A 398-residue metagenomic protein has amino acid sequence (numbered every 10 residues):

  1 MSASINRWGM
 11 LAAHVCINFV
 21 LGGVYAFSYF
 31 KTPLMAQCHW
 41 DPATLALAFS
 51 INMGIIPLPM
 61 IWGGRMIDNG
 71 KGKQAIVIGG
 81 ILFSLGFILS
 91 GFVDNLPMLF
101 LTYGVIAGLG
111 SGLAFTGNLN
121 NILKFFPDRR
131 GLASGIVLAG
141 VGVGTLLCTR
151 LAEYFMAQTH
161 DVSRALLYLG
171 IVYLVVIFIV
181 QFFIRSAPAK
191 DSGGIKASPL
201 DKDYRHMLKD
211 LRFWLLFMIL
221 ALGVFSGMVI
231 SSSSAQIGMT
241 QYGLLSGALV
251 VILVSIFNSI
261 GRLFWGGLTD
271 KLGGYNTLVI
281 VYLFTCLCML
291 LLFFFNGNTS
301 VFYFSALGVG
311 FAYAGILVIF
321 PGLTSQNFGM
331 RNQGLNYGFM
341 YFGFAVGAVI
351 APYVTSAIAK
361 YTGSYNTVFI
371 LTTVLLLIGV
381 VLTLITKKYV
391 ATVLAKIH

Functional and structural regions predicted by a protein language model:
F27-K31, L211-W265: Extracytoplasmic gate region of multi-pass secondary transporters
L34, L113-F126, S134, G315-F328: Intracellular juxtamembrane helix-capping segments at the cytosolic ends of symmetry-related transmembrane helices
L34-M35, M66-I67, L147-T159, G238-M239 (+2 more regions): Interfacial helix-cap and linker-helix signal at transmembrane-aqueous boundaries of multi-pass secondary transporters
L58-L96: Conserved MFS/SLC helix-loop-helix module at the cytosolic interface between two early adjacent transmembrane helices
M98-G112, V301-A314: Hydrophobic core of transmembrane alpha-helices in multi-pass small-molecule transporters, especially MFS/SLC-type
V141-R185: Helix-loop-helix hairpin linking two adjacent transmembrane segments in secondary transporters
S186-K202, V393-H398: Flexible cytoplasmic inter-helical loops of multi-pass small-molecule transporters
I252-N258, L263-F264, T269-L323: C-terminal transmembrane helical hairpin of 12-TM major facilitator-type secondary transporters
